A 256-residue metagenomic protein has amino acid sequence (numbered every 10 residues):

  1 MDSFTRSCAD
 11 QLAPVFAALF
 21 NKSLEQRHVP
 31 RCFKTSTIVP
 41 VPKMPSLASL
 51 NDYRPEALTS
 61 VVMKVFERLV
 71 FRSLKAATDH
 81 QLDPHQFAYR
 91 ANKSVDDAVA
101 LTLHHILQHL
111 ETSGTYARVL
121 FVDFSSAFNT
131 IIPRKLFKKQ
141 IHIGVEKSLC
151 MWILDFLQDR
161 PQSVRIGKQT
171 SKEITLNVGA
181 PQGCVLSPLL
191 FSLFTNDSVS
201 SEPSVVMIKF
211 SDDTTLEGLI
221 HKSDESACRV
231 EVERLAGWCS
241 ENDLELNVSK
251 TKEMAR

Functional and structural regions predicted by a protein language model:
M1-P181, G218: Conserved pre-catalytic core of RNA-dependent polymerases
A76-A77, S163, S201, L235-W238 (+1 more regions): Short alpha-helical functional segments enriched in proximate histidine and acidic residues
N92, P188, E225-C228: Flexible, glycine- and charge-enriched loops at secondary-structure boundaries
T102, L190-F194, C228-E231: Hydrophobic alpha-helical membrane-association signature
F124-I143, P203, T214-S240: Catalytic palm subdomain of template-directed nucleic-acid polymerases, centered on the conserved carboxylate motif
T170, E245-R256: Short, conserved micro-motifs composed of acidic
M207-I208: A short pre-motif secondary-structure segment
